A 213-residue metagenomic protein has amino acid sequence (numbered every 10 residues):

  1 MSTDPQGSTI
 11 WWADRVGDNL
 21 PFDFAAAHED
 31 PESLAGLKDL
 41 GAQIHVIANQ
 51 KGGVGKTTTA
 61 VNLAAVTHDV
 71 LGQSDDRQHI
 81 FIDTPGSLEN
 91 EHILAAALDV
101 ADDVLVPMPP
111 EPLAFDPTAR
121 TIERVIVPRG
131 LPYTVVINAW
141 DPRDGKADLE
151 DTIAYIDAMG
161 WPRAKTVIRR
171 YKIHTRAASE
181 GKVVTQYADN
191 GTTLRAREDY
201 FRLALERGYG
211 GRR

Functional and structural regions predicted by a protein language model:
M1-T9, A65-G72: Short beta-strand-centered segment that lines the nucleotide-binding/catalytic pocket of NTP-utilizing
S2, Q73-L94: Switch II (G3) loop of P-loop NTPases
P5-F24: P-loop NTPase switch/communication element
G36-T67: Walker A (P-loop) phosphate-binding motif
E91-P112: Inter-motif core of Ras-like GTPase G domains
D116-N138, P142: Conserved C-terminal guanine-recognition region of P-loop GTPase G domains, centered on the G4
D141-G145, E150-T185: Beta-strand-loop-alpha "switch" segments that mediate conformational coupling across diverse proteins
A177-F201: C-terminal boundary of histidine-terminating zinc-finger modules
